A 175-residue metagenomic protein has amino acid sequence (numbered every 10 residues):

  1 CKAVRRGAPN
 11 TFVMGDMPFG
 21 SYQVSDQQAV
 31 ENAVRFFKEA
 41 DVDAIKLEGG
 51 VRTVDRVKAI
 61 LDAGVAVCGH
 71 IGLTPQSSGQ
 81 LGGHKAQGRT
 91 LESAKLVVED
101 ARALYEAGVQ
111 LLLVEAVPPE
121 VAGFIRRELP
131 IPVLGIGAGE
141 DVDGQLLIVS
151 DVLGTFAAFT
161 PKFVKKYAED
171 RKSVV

Functional and structural regions predicted by a protein language model:
C1-T53, K58, V65-A66: Active-site beta->alpha loop and helix N-cap motifs at the rims of alpha/beta catalytic domains
M14, K46, C68, L113 (+1 more regions): Structural detector of well-ordered beta-strand residues that form the stable sheet scaffold of enzyme domains
Y22-A29, S78-L96, G135-A168: Active-site-adjacent loop and "lid" segments of alpha/beta metabolic enzymes
V24-N32, D55, E120-P130, E140-Q145: Catalytic cores of alpha/beta
A40-V51, E92-A94, V109-V117: Catalytic beta/alpha-barrel core
V65-T74: Non-cysteine beta-strand/loop elements that form the S-adenosyl-L-methionine
K95-I136: A contiguous pocket-lining binding segment that forms or flanks enzyme active sites
V174-V175: Conserved small/polar residues in nucleotide/adenosyl-binding loops
